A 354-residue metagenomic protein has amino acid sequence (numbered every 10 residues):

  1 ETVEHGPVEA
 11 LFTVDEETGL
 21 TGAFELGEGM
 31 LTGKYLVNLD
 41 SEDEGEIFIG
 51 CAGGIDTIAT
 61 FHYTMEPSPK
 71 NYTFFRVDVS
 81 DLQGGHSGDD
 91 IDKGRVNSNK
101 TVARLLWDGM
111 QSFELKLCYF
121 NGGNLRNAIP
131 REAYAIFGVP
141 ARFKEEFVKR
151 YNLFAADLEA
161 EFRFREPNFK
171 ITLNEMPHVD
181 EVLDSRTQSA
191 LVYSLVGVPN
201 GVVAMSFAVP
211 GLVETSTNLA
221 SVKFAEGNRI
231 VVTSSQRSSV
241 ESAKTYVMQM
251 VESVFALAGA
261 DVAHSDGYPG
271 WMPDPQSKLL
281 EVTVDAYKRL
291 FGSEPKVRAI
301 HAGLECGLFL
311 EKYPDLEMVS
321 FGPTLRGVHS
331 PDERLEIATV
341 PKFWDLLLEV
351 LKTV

Functional and structural regions predicted by a protein language model:
E1-E17, F75-V79, H86, K93-G109 (+3 more regions): Alpha-helical metal-binding/catalytic segments enriched in His/Glu/Asp
E1-K70, G94, C118, S206 (+2 more regions): Acidic/histidine-rich catalytic neighborhood of metal-dependent amide-processing enzymes
E28-G29, G94-S112, P140-K144, S189-V196 (+5 more regions): His/Asp/Glu-rich mid-to-C-terminal helical/loop segments that flank catalytic regions of hydrolases
P67-Y72, I91-N121, P140-S216, V251-S253: Acidic-enriched catalytic cores of C-N bond-cleaving enzymes acting on peptides and small amides
D90, N97-N99, R104-N121, S265 (+1 more regions): Active-site-adjacent substrate-binding region of metalloamidase/peptidase-like peptide-processing proteins
Y134-I136, K170-V182, A220, V231-E241 (+2 more regions): A short beta-alpha structural unit
S194-G197, G201-S265, G270: Non-catalytic terminal/interface segments that mediate subunit docking, oligomerization, and allosteric communication
F207, E214-G227, S235, L290-V350: Zn-dependent metallopeptidase/amidohydrolase metal-coordination segment
